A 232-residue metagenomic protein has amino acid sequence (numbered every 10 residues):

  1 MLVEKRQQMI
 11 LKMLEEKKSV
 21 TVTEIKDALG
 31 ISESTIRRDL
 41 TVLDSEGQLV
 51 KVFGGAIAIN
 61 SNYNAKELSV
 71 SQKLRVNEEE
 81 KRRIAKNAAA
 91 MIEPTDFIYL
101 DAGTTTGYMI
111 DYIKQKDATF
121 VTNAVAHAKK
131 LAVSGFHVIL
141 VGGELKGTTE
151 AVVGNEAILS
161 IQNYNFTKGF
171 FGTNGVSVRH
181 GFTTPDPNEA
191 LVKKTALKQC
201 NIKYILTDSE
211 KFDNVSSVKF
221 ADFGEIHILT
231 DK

Functional and structural regions predicted by a protein language model:
L2-K5, L11-K12, T21-V22, K51 (+1 more regions): Conserved phosphate- and dinucleotide-binding cores of soluble alpha/beta proteins, encompassing both enzyme active
L2-K5, M9, E15-T23, A28 (+3 more regions): HTH-adjacent hinge/linker in prokaryotic transcriptional regulators
D44, G107, V178-R179: Short glycine-rich, flexible loops that bind phosphorylated cofactors or substrates
G103: Glycine-rich N-terminal segment of FAD-binding domains in flavoprotein oxidoreductases, spanning the beta-loop-helix
T119-F120, K168: A residue-level structural signature of the nucleotidyltransferase/glycosyltransferase Rossmann-like core
